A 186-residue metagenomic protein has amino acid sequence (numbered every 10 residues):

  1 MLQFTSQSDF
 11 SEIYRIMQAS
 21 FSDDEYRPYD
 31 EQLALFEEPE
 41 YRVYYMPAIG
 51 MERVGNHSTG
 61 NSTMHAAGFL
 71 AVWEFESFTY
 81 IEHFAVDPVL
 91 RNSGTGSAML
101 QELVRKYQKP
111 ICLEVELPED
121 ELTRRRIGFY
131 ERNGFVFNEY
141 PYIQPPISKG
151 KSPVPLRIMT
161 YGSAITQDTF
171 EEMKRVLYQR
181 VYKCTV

Functional and structural regions predicted by a protein language model:
M1-E31, L156-I158, D168-V186: Short amphipathic alpha-helix that is part of the acyltransferase structural core
F4-T5, M46, M99-Q108: Alpha-helix C-terminal capping segments
S20-G60: Active-site rim helix/loop that mediates acceptor-substrate recognition in acyltransferases
Y41-V43, P153-I158: Short hydrophobic/aromatic beta-strand or adjacent loop that forms the aromatic wall/cage of a ligand/substrate-binding
Y45, M64-E74, F78-A85: Conserved beta-strand in the GNAT
V86, N92-R105: Conserved acetyl-CoA-binding loop-helix of GNAT-fold acetyltransferases
Y107-L122: Conserved GNAT acetyl-CoA-binding A-motif
E114, I127, E131-K151: Conserved catalytic-core motifs of GNAT/GCN5-like acyltransferases
